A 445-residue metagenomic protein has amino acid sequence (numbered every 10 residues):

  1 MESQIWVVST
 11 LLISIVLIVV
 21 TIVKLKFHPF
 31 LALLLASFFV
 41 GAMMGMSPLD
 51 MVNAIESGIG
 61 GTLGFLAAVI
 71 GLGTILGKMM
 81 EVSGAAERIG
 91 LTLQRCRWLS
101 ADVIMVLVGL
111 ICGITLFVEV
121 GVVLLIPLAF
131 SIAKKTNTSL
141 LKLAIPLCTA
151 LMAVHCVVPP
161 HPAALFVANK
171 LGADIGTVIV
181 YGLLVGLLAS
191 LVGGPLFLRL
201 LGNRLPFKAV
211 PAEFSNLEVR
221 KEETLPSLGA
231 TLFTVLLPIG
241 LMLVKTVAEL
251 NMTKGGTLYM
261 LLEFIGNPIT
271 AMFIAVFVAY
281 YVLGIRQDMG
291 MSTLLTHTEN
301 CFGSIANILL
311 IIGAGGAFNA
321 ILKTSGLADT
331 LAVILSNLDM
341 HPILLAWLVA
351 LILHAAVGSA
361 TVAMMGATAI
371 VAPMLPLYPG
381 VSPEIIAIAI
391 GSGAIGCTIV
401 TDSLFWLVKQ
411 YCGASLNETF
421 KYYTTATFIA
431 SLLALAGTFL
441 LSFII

Functional and structural regions predicted by a protein language model:
M1-I5, V180-T296: Long, contiguous bundles of hydrophobic transmembrane helices that form the permeation core of multi-pass
V7-V19, K26-M46, A67-L72, A230-L243 (+2 more regions): Hydrophobic mid-bilayer segments of alpha-helices in multi-pass membrane transport proteins, especially secondary
V8-I13, L31-L34, A67, D102-L107 (+11 more regions): Hydrophobic alpha-helical transmembrane segments
V19, V23, G41-G45, I114 (+5 more regions): Membrane-embedded alpha-helical segments of multi-pass transporters/permeases
P48-K135, D288-L375: Membrane-embedded alpha-helical segments and adjacent helix-loop junctions characteristic of multi-pass solute
L99-I114, N137-C156, D174-L187, P342-H354 (+1 more regions): Alpha-helical transmembrane segments of multi-pass membrane proteins
S131-I239, F405-L441: Membrane-core helix-loop-helix motifs of multi-pass transport proteins
G186, P342-I445: C-terminal transmembrane helix pair
